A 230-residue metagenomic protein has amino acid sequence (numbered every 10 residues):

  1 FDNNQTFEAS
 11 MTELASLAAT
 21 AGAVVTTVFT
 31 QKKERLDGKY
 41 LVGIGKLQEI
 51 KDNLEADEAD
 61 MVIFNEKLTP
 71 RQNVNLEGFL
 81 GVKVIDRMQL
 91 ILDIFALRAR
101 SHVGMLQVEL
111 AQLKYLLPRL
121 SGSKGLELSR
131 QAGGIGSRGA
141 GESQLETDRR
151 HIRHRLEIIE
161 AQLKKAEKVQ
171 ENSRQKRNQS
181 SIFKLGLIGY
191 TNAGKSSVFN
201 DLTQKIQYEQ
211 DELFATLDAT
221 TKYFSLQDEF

Functional and structural regions predicted by a protein language model:
F1, R35-K39, L92-A99, G134-R149: Short hinge/gating elements
F1-L92: N-terminal accessory targeting/assembly segments
M11, L110, L117, R149 (+1 more regions): Short amphipathic alpha-helical/adjacent loop interface patches that line ligand and macromolecule-binding sites
L14, V62, L113, I152 (+1 more regions): Residue-level signature of catalytic and energy-coupling elements of molecular machines, predominantly ATP/GTP-dependent
Q89-A111: Short alpha-helix plus adjacent loop in nuclease-associated cores
L110, K114-L128: A charged, well-structured terminal subsegment
S123, E127-F230: Conserved G1/Walker A P-loop phosphate-binding module
